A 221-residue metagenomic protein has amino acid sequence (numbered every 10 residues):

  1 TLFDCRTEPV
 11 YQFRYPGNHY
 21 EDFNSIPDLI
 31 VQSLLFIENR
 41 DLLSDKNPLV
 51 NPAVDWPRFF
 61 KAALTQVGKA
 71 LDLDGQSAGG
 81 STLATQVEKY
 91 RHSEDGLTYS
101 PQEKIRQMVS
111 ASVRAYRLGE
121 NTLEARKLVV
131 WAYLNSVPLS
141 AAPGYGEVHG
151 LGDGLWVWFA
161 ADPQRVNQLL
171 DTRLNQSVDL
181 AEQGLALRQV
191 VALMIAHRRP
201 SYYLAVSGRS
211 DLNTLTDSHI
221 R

Functional and structural regions predicted by a protein language model:
T1-L29: Terminal hydrophobic membrane-targeting helix
C5-T7, I26-L29, I37-R40, H92 (+2 more regions): Solvent-exposed coil/turn segments that connect beta secondary-structure elements in extracytoplasmic/periplasmic
E21, R40-S44: Short beta-strands and strand-coil junctions in structured, solvent-facing domains, enriched
D28, D45-L71, G80, I105 (+1 more regions): Acidic helix-start/capping segments at beta-turn-to-alpha-helix junctions
D28-V31, E124: Hydrophobic/aromatic-rich, well-ordered segments within soluble, folded domains that form packed cores
G75-R221: Non-catalytic, structured segments within soluble enzyme domains
